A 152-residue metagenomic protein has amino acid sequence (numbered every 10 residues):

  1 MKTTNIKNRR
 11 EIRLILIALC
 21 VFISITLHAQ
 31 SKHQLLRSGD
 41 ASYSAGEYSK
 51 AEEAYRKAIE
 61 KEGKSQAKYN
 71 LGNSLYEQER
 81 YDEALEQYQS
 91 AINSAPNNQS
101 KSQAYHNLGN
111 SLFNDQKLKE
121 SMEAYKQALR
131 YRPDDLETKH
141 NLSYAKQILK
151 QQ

Functional and structural regions predicted by a protein language model:
M1-I12: N-terminal secretory signal peptides that target proteins for export/translocation
E11, I25-H33: Bacterial Sec-dependent signal peptides at the C-terminal "C-region" and cleavage site
I15-S24: Bacterial N-terminal signal peptides
L27, I59-E60, A67, N97 (+2 more regions): Short coil/turn linker motifs that delimit alpha-helical repeat modules in TPR/alpha-solenoid proteins
Q30-A58: Alpha-helical segment of the N-proximal tetratricopeptide repeat
Q30-S31, L35, G63, S100 (+1 more regions): Structural signature of alpha-solenoid helical repeat junctions
S65-L75: Acidic (E/D-rich), amphipathic helical modules within compact regulatory domains
N73-Q152: Feature detects intrinsically disordered, low-complexity acidic/polar segments
